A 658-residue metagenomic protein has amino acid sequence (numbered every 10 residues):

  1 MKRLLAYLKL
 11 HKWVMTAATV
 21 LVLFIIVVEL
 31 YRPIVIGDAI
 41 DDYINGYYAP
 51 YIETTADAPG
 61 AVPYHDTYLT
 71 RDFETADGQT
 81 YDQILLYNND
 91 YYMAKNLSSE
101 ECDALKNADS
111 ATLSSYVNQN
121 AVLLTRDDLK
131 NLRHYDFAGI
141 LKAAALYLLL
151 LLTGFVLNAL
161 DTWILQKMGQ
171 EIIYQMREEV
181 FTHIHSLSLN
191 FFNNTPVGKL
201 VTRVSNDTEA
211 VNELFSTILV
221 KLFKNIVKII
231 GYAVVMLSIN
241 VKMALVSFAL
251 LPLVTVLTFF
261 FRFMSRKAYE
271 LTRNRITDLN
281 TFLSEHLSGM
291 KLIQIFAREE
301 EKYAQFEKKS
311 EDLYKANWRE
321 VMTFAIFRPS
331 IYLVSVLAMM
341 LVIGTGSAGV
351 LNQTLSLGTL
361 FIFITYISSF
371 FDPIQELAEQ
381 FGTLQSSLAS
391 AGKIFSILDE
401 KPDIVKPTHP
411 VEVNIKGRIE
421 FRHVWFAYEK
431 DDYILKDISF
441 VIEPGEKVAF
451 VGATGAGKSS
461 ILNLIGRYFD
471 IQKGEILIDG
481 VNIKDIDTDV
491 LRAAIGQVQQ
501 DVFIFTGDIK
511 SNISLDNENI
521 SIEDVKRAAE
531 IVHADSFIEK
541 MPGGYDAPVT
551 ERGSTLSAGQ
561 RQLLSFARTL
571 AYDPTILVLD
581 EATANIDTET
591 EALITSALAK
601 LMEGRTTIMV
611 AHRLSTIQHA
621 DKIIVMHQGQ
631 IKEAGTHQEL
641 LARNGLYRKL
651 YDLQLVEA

Functional and structural regions predicted by a protein language model:
M1-R32, I36-L146, D161-L165, G169 (+7 more regions): Membrane-integrated ABC transporters
K9, L189-N190, N206-F215, L219 (+8 more regions): An intracellular "coupling" helix at the cytosolic face of ABC transporter transmembrane type-1 domains
M15, Y51, K406-P407, E412-A658: ABC-type nucleotide-binding domain
M15-V27, V220-L271, V342-L355, D372: Transmembrane helices of ABC transporter permease
L23-Y31, L148-A159, V211-L214, I218-I230 (+4 more regions): Hydrophobic alpha-helical transmembrane bundles that constitute the permease/transmembrane domains of multi-pass
G46-Y48, P59, Q170, E178-T202 (+6 more regions): Short intracellular "coupling" helices and adjacent cytoplasmic loop segments at the cytosolic face of multi-pass
V235-A249, R319, T323-G392, I397-L398: Helix-loop-helix
